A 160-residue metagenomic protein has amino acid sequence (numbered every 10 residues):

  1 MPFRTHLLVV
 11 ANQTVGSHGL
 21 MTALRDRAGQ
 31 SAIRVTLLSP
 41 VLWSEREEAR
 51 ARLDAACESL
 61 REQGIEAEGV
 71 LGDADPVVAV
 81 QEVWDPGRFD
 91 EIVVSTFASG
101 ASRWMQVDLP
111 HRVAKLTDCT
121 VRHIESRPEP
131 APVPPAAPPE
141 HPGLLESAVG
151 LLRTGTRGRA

Functional and structural regions predicted by a protein language model:
P2-E47, C119, H123-S126, V149: Small/aliphatic-rich secondary-structure junction motif
H6, E91-V93: Structural motif
D26-G29, I33-D54, V133-G143, T154: Acidic, proline/glycine-rich short linear motifs
A55-I65: Short helix-loop-beta junction
Q63-E91: Structural beta-alpha unit
T96-H111: Glycine-rich, Arg-bearing micro-motifs that act as flexible, cationic patches
R153-A160: A conserved mid-domain beta-alpha-beta active-site/ligand-binding segment of alpha/beta enzyme cores
